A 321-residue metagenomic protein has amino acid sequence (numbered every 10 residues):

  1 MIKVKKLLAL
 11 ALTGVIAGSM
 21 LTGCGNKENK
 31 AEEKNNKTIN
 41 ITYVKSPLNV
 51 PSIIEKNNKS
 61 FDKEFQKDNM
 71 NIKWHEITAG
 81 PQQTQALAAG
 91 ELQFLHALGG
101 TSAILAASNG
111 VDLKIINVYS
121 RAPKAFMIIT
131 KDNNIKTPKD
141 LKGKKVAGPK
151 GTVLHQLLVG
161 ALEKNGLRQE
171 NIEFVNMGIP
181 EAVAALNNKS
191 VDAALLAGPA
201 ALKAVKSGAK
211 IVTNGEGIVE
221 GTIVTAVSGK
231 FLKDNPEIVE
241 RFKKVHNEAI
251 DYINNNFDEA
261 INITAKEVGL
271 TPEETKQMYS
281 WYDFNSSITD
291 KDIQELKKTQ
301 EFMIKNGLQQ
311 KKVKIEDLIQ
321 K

Functional and structural regions predicted by a protein language model:
M1-T38: Short, low-complexity disordered leader/linker segments with a strong preference for bacterial N-terminal type II
E32-E33, T130-K145, K233-E237: Flexible hinge/capping segments at coil-to-helix
N35-I39, K63-E76, E91-Q93, K164-N176 (+2 more regions): A local structural motif
T38-N57, G151: Extracytoplasmic "Venus flytrap"
N49-E55, H75-D112, K124-P138, Q156 (+2 more regions): Pocket-flanking alpha-helical
I54-M70, H155-F174, V205-K206, N262: Ligand-binding cleft/hinge of the Venus flytrap
T101, E170-T264: Pocket-lining segment of extracytoplasmic ligand-binding domains
K233-L308: Secondary-structure end/capping motifs
